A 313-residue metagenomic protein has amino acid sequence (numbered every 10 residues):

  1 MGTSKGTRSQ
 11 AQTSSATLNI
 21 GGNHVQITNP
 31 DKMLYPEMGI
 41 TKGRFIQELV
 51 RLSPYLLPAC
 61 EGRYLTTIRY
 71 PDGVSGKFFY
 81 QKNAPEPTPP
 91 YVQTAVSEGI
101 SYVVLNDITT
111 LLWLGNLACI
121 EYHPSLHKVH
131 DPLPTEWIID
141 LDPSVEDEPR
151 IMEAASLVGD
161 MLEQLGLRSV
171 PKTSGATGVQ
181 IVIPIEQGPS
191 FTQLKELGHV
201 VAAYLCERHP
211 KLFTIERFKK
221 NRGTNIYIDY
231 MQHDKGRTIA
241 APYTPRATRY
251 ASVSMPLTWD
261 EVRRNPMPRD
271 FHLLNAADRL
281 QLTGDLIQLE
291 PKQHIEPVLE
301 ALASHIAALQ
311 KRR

Functional and structural regions predicted by a protein language model:
M1-I40, R44-I46, L57, E61-G62 (+4 more regions): C-terminal accessory nucleic-acid interaction domains of nucleic acid-metabolism proteins
D31, P71, A84, P143-V145 (+2 more regions): Short, flexible loop/turn elements at secondary-structure junctions
L56-D72, F78: Short N-terminal amphipathic alpha-helices
T67-P71, S169-G175, E216-K220: Short beta-strand
P71-L126, H130: Basic, low-complexity intrinsically disordered segments
N106-S174, P184-Q193, Q310-R313: Signature for HUH/AEP ssDNA processing cores
V179-E186, I226-Y230: A short beta-strand motif that forms the metal-chelation/ATP-contact edge of phosphoryl-transfer active sites
